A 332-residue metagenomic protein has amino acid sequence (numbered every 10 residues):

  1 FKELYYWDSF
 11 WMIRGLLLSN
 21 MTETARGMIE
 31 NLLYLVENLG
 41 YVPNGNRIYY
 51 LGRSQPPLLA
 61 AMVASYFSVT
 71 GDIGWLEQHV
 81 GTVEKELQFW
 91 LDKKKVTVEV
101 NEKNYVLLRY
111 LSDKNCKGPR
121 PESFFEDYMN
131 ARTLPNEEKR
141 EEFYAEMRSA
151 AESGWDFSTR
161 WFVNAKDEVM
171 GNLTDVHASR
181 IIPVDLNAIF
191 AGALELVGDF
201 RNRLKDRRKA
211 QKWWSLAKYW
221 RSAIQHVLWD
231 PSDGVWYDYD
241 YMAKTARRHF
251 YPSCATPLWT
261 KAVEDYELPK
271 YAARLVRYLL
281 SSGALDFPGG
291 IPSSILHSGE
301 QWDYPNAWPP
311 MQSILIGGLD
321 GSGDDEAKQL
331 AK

Functional and structural regions predicted by a protein language model:
F1-E3, G27-L35, L39-N46, V100-I181 (+1 more regions): Extended glycan-interaction surfaces of carbohydrate-active proteins
Y5-L32, S253-D265, Q312-D325: Alpha-helical support elements that line or immediately flank enzyme active sites and cofactor-binding pockets
S9, A60-V63, N187, A191-L194 (+1 more regions): TPR repeat positional signature
A25, L76, A210, A217 (+2 more regions): Solenoid-repeat scaffolds in large eukaryotic assemblies
V36-H79, P305: Aromatic/His-enriched, Gly/Pro-containing loop or helix-boundary segments that lie immediately adjacent to catalytic
Y66-Q78, V197-K212, S322-K328: Inter-helical turn/loop segments and adjacent helix faces that build the functional surface of alpha-helical bundle
V83-E86, A210-L228, A331-K332: Short amphipathic alpha-helical coiled-coil/interface segments
